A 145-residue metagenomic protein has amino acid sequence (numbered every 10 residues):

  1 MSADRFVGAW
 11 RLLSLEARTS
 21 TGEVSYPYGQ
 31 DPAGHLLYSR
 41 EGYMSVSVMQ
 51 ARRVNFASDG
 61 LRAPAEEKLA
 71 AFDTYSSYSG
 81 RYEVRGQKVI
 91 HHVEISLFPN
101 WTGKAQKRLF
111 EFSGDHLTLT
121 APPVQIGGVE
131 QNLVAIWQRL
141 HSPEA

Functional and structural regions predicted by a protein language model:
M1-S77, V84-A145: Lipid interaction determinants
